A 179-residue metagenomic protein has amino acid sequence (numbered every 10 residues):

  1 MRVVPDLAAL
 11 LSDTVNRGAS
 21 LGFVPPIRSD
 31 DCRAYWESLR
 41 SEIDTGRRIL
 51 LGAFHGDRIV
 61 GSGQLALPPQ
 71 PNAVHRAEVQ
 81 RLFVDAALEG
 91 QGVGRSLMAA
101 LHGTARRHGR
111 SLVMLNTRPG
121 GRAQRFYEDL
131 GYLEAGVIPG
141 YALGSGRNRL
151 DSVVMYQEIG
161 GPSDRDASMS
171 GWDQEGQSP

Functional and structural regions predicted by a protein language model:
R2-R81, D85, M98-A100, T104 (+2 more regions): Acetyl-CoA-dependent GNAT
R48, L150-V154: Short hydrophobic/aromatic beta-strand or adjacent loop that forms the aromatic wall/cage of a ligand/substrate-binding
D85-Q91: Active-site acidic-Proline motif in GNAT/NAT acetyltransferases
Q91, R95, A99: Residues forming the Rossmann-fold NAD(P)(H) cofactor-binding site
M98, A105-R118: Conserved GNAT acetyl-CoA-binding A-motif
L112-R118, L133-D151: Conserved catalytic-core motifs of GNAT/GCN5-like acyltransferases
A123: Helix-turn-helix
Y127, Y132: Conserved active-site tyrosine of GNAT-family acetyltransferases
